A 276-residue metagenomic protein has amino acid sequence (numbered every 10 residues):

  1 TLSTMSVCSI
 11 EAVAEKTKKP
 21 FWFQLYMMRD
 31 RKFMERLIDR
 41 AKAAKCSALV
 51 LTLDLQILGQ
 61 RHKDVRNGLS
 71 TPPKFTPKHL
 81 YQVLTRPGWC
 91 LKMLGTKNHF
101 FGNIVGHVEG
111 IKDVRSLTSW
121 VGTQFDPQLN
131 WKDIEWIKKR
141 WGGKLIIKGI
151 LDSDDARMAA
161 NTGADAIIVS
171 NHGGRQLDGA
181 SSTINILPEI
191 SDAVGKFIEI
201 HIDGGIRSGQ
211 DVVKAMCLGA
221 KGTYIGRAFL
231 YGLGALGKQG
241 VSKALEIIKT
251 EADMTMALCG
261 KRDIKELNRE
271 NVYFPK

Functional and structural regions predicted by a protein language model:
T1-N161, G173-Q176: Active-site entrance/lid segments in N-terminal catalytic domains of soluble metabolic enzymes
S47, D165, K221: Receiver (REC) domain switch/active-site residues of two-component response regulators
L51, I137, A159, I167 (+3 more regions): Conserved, mostly hydrophobic/aromatic
L58, N171-S181, L230-L233: Glycine-rich, proline-tolerant flexible connector loops at the mouths of alpha/beta enzymes
R61-K63, R157-M158, D178-S181, V212-K214 (+1 more regions): Short, well-ordered secondary-structure micro-motifs
F100, N185-I202, R207-K276: Alpha/beta catalytic cores of nucleotide-metabolism and tRNA/nucleoside-modifying enzymes
Q128-E135, K139, S181-G195: Short loop-to-alpha-helix "cap/lid" segments that border enzyme active sites across diverse enzyme classes
A164-A166, N171: Glycine- and Gly-Pro-enriched alpha-helical subdomains that act as flexible, kink-prone "lid/hinge" or packing modules
